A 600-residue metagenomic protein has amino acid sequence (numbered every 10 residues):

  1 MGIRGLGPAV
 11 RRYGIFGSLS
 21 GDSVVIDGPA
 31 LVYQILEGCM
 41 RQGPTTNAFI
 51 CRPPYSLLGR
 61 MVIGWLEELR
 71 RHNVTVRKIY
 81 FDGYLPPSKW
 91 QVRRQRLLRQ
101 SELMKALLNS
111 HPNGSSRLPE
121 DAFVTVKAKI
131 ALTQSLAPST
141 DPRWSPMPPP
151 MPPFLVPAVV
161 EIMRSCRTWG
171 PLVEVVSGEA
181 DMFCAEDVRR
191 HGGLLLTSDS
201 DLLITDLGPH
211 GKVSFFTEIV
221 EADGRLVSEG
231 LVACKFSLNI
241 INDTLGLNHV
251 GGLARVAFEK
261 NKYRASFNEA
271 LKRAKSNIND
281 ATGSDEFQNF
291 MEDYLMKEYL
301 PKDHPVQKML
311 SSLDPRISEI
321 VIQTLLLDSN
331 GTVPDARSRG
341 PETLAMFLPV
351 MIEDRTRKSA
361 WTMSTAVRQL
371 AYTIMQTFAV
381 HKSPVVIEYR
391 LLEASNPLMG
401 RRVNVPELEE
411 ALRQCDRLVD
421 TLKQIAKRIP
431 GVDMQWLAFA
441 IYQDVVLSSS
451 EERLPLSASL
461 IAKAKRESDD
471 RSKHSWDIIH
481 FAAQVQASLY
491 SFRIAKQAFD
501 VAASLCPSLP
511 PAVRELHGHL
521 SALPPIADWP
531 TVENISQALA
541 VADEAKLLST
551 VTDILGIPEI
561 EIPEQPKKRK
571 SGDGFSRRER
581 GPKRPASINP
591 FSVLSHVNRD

Functional and structural regions predicted by a protein language model:
M1-S101, K105-M151, L155-C166, A180 (+1 more regions): Charged, low-complexity intrinsically disordered segments
V25-D27, K78-F81, E174-V175, L195-T197 (+1 more regions): A structural signal for short, well-ordered beta-strand segments and their strand-loop junctions that often border
L57-M61, V176-A180, D187, L195-T197: Short, glycine/acidic-rich beta->alpha junctions
N73, S165-W169, R190-L196: Secondary-structure boundary elements
F81-G83, G170-M182, S200: Acidic carboxylate-rich catalytic motifs and surrounding loops in phosphoryl-/glycosyl-chemistry enzymes
P87-S88, F183, T205-D206: Short secondary-structure boundary/hinge segments and terminal tails
D187-F215: Acidic, metal-binding active-site segment of PIN/NYN-like and related structure-specific nucleases
